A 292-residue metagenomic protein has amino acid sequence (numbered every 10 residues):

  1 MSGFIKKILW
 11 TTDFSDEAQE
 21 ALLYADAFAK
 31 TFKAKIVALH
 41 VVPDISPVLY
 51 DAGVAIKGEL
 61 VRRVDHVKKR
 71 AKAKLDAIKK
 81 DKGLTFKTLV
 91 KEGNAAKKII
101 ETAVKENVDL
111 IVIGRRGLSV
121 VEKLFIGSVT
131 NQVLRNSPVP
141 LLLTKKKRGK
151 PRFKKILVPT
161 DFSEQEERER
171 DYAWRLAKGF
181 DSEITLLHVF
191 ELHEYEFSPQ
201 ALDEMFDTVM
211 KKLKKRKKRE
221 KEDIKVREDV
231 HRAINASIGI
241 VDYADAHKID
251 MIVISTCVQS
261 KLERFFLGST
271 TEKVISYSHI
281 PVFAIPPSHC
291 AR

Functional and structural regions predicted by a protein language model:
M1-G3, Y24, P43-S46, D51-V54 (+7 more regions): Structural beta-alpha unit
S2-K57, K155-D203, K214-D229, Y277 (+1 more regions): Small/aliphatic-rich secondary-structure junction motif
F4, T31, K98-G149, D245-R292: Gly/Ser-rich helix-loop-strand patches that form or flank binding pockets for ribonucleotide-derived cofactors
E17, S119-V120, Q165, A236 (+1 more regions): Short glycine-rich, flexible loops that bind phosphorylated cofactors or substrates
A21, A95-A96, I126, E169 (+2 more regions): Amphipathic coiled-coil/heptad-repeat helices and related helical stalk/stem segments that mediate oligomerization
D26, D76, N131, W174 (+3 more regions): Active-site phosphate/pyrophosphate- and oxyanion-stabilizing loops and adjacent acidic/basic residues in soluble
L39, L89-K91, V121-L124, T144 (+1 more regions): Structural motif
I56-R70, A201-K211: A short acidic, glycine-rich active-site loop that binds or catalyzes chemistry on phosphate/adenosine moieties
